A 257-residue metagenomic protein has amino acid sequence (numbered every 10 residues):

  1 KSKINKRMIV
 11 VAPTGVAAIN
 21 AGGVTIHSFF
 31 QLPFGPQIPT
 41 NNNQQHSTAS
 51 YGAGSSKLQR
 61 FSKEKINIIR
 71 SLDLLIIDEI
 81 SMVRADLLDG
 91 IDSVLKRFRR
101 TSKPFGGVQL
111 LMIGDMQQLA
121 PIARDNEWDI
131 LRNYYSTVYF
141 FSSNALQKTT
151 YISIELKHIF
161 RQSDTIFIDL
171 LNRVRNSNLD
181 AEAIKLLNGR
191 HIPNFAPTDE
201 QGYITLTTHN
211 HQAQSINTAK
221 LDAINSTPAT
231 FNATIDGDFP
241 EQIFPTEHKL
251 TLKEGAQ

Functional and structural regions predicted by a protein language model:
K1-Q257: Conserved ATP-binding/catalytic motifs of P-loop helicase motor domains
